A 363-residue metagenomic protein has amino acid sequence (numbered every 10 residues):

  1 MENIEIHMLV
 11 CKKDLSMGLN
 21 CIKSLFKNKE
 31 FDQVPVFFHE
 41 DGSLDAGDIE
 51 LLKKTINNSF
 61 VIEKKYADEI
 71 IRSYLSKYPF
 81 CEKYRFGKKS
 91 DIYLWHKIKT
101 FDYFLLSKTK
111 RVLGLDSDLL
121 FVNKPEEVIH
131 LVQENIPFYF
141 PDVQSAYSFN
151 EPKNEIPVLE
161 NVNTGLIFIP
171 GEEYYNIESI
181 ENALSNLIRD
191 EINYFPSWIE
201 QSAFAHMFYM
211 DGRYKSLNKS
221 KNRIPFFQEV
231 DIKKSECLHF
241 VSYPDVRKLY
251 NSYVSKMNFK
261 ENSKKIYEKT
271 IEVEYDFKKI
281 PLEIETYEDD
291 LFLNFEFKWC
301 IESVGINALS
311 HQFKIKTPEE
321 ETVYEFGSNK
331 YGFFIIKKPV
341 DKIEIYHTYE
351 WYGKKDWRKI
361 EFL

Functional and structural regions predicted by a protein language model:
M1-K77, V241-D276: N-terminal anchoring/stem segment of glycosyltransferases
K54-L106: Active-site-proximal specificity loops/subdomain of glycosyltransferases
W95-V143: GT-A fold catalytic core of metal-dependent nucleotide-sugar glycosyltransferases, centered on the diacidic
P125-L187: Conserved catalytic core of nucleotide-sugar-dependent glycosyltransferases
N161-D245: Catalytic core and acceptor-binding pocket of nucleotide-sugar-dependent glycosyltransferases
K269-D290, K298-C300: Short, compositionally biased P/S/T/A/G/V-rich stretches that sit at domain boundaries
Y324-E325, G353-L363: Edge beta-strands of extracellular beta-sandwich domains
D341-W351: Short, aromatic- and glycine-rich surface loops/edge beta-strands on solvent-exposed regions
